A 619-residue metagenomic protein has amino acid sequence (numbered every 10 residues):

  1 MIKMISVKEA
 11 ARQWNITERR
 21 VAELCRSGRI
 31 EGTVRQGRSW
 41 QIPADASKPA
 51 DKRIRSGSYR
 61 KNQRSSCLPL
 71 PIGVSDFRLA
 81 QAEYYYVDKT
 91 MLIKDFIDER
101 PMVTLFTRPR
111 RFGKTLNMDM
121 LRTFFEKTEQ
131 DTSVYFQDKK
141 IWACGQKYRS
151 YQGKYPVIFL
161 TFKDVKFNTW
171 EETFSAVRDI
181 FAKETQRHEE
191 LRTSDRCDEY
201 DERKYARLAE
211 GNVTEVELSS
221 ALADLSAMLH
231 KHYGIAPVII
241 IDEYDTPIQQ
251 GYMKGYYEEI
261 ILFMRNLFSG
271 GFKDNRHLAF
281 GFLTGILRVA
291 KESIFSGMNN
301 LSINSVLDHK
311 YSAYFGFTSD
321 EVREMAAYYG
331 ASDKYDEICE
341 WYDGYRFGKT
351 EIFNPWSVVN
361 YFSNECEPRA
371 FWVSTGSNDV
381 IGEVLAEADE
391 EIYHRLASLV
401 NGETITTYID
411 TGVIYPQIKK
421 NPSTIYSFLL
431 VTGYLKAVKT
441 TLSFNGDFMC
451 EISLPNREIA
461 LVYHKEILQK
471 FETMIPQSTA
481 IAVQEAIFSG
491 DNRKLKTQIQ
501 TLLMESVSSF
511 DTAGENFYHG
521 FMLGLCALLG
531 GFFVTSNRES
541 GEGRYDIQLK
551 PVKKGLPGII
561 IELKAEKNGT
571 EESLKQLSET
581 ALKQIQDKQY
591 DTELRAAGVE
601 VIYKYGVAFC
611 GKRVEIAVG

Functional and structural regions predicted by a protein language model:
M1-R20: Polyanion-binding surface elements
N15-Q41: Major-groove DNA-recognition helix of helix-turn-helix-type DNA-binding domains
E23, S27, T123, F428 (+1 more regions): Alpha-helical DNA-recognition elements
S27-G28, T432, D591: Alpha-helix C-caps/helix-loop-beta hinges
A44-Q63: A short, Lys/Arg-enriched interface patch at domain edges and termini
N62-G514, L529-G530: Phosphate-binding site recognition
N492-G619: Structural signature of nuclease core domains in nucleic-acid processing machines
